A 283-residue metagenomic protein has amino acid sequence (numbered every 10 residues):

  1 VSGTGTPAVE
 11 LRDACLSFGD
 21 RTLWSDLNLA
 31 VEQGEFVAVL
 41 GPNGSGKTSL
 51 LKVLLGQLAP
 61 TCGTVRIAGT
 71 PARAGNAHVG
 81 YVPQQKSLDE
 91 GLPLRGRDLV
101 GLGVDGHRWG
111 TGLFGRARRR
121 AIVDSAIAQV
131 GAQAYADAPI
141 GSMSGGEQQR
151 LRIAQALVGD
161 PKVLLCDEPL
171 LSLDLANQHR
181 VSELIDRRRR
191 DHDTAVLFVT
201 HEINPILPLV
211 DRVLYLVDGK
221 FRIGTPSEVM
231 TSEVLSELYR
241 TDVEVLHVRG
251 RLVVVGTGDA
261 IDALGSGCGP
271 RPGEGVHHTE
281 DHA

Functional and structural regions predicted by a protein language model:
L40-P42: The feature captures the beta-strand-to-loop junction immediately N-terminal to the Walker
L55: Helix-to-loop junction immediately C-terminal to a conserved catalytic motif
G63-V79: Conserved ABC transporter NBD signature motif
R116-Y135: Conserved ABC ATPase "signature" region
D160: Conserved catalytic motifs of ABC-family nucleotide-binding domains
L164-E168: Catalytic Walker B motif of ABC-type/P-loop ATPase nucleotide-binding domains
S232, L238-A283: ABC ATPase nucleotide-binding domains
